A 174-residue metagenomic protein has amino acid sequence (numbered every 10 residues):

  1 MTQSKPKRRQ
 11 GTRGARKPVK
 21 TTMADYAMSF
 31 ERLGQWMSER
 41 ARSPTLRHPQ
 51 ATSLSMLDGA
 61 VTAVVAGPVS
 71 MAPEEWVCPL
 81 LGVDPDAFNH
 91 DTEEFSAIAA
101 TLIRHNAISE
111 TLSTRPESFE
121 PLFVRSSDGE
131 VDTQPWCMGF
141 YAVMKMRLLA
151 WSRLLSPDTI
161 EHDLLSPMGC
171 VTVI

Functional and structural regions predicted by a protein language model:
M1-I174: Domain-length accessory/inserted modules outside core catalytic folds
